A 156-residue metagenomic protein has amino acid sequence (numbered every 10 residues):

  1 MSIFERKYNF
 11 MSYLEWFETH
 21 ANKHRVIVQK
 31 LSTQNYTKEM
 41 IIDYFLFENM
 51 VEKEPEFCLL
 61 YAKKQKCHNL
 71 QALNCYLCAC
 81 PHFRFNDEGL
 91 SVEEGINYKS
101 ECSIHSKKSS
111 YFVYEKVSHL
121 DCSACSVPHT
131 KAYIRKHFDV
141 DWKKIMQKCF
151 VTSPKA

Functional and structural regions predicted by a protein language model:
S2-A156: Cysteine-centered metal-binding/redox modules
